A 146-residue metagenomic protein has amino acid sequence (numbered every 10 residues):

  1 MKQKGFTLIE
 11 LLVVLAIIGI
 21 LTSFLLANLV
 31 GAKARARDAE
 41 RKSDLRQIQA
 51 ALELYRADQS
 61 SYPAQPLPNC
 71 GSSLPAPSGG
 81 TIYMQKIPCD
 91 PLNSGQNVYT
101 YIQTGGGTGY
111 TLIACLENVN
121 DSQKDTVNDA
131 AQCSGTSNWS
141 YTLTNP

Functional and structural regions predicted by a protein language model:
K2-L29: N-terminal single-pass transmembrane signal-anchor helix
L26-R46: Aliphatic-rich helix starts adjacent to a transmembrane/signal segment
D38, D44, D58, D90 (+2 more regions): Acidic side chains
E53-N118: Extracellular/periplasmic head regions of type IV pilus-like filament subunits
G106-P146: Short, surface-exposed interaction loops/tails
